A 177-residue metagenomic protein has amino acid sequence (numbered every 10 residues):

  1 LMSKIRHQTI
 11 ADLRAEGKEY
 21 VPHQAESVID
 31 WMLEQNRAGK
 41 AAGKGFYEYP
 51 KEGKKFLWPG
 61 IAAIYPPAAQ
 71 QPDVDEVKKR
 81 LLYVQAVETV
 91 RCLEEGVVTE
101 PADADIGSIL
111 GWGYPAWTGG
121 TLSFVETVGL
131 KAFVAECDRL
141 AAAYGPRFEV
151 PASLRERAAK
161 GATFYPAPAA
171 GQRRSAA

Functional and structural regions predicted by a protein language model:
L1-A177: N-terminal glycine-rich phosphate-binding loop for ADP-containing cofactors
